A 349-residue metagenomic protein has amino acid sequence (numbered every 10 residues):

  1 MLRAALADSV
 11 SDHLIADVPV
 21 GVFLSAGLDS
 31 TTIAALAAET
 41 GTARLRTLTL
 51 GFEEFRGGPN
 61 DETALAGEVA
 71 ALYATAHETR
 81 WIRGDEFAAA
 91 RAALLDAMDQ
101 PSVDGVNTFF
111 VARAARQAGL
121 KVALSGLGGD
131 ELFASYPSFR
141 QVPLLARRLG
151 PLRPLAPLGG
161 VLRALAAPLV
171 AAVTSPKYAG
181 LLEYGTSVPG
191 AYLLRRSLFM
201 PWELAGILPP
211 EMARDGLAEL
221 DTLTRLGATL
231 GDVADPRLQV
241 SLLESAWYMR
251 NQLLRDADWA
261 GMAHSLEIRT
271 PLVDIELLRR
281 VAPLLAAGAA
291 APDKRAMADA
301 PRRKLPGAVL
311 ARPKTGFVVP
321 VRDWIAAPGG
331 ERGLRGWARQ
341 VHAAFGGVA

Functional and structural regions predicted by a protein language model:
M1-G21, A114-A118, Y248, Q252-D256: Phosphate/ATP-binding catalytic cores across multiple sugar-kinase/actin-like superfamilies, primarily ASKHA
P19-G67, A71: ATP-dependent adenylation/pyrophosphate-handling site
V22-S25, R46-G51, T79-W81, L124-G128 (+2 more regions): Short beta-strand segments
S30-I33, A88, E131-S135, R140 (+1 more regions): Short catalytic/ligand-binding loop motif for oxyanion handling, primarily in non-cytosolic enzymes, centered on
L45-R46, E62-A97, G105, A118 (+2 more regions): A conserved beta-strand->alpha-helix junction
F110-A172, P176, A257-L277: Active-site adenylate/phosphate-handling loop in enzymes that bind or generate adenylated species
R113, L120-V122, V173-A349: Adenosyl-5′-phosphate
